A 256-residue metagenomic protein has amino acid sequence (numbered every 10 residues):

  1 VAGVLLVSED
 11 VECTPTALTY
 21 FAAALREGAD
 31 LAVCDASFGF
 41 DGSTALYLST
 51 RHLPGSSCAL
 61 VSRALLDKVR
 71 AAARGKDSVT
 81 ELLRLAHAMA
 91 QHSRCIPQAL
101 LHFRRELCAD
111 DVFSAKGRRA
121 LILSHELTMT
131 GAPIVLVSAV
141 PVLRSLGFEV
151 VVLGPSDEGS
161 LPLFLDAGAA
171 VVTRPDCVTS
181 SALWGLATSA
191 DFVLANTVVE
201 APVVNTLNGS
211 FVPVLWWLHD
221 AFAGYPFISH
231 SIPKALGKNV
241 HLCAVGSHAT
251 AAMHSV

Functional and structural regions predicted by a protein language model:
A2-E12: Short beta-strand-to-loop acidic/aromatic patch adjacent to the donor-nucleotide binding site
T16-A45: Conserved donor NDP-sugar-binding/catalytic core segment of glycosyltransferases
F38, R94-D110: Active-site donor/metal-binding and catalytic loop motifs of nucleotide-sugar-dependent glycosylation enzymes
S43-V61: A recurrent flexible, glycine/aromatic-enriched loop bordering the glycosyltransferase active site that acts as
L65, G75-H92, I96-P97: A short, conserved alpha-helix in the catalytic core of glycosyltransferases
L123-T130, V137, V142-V178: N-terminal strand-loop element at the rim of the active site of nucleotide-sugar-dependent glycosyltransferases
F192, L207-G224, H241-V245: Active-site proximal beta-strand in glycosyltransferases
P226, V240-V256: A short, active-site helix/loop in glycosyltransferases that binds the activated sugar's phosphate group
